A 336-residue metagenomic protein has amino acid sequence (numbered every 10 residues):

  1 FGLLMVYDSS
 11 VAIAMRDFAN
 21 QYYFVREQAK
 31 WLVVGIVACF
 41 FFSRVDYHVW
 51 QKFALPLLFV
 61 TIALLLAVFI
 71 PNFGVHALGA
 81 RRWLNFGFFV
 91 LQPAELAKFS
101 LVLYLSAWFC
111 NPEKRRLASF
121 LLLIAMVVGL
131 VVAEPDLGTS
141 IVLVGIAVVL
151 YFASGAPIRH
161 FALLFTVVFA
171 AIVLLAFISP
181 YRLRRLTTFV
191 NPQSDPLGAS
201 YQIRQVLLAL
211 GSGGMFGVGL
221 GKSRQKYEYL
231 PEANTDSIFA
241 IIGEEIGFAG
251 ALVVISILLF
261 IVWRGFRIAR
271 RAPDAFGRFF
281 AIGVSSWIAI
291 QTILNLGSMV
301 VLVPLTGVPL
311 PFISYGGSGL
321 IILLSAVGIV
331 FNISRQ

Functional and structural regions predicted by a protein language model:
L4-D8, D17-Q202, A240-V301, S325-I329: Hydrophobic alpha-helical transmembrane segments of multi-pass inner membrane proteins, especially in bacterial systems
D8-V11, S223, S314: Short linear Ser/Thr-Pro motifs
S10, L210, G214, V300: Short, small-residue-rich loop/turn micro-motifs
G87-A97, A133-P135, G214-G219, V308-I322: Glycine/serine-rich anion-binding loops at beta->alpha junctions that coordinate negatively charged ligand groups
D136-I141, V218-S223, A233-T235, F248 (+2 more regions): Transmembrane helix boundary and interhelical junction motifs in multipass membrane proteins
T188, P192-T235, F239, I246-G250: TM-adjacent membrane-interface loops and short helices in multi-pass inner/ER membrane proteins
N295-Q336: A juxtamembrane structural motif centered on a specific transmembrane helix
